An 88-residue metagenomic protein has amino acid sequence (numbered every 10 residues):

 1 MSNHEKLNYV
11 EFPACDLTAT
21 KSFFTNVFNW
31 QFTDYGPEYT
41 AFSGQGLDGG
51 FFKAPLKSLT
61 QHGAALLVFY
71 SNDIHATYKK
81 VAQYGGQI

Functional and structural regions predicted by a protein language model:
M1-K21, D48, A64-L67: N-terminal beta-strand motif that seeds the catalytic metal site of vicinal oxygen chelate
M1-N3, Y9-F12, T33, Y78-I88: Vicinal oxygen chelate
C15, Q45-G46, P55-L56, S71-I74: Short loop segments at secondary-structure junctions
L17, L67-I88: Vicinal oxygen chelate
F24: Catalytic core of tubulin tyrosine ligase-like
W30-H62: Conserved short beta-strand elements that form part of the metal-binding/catalytic scaffold of enzyme active sites
